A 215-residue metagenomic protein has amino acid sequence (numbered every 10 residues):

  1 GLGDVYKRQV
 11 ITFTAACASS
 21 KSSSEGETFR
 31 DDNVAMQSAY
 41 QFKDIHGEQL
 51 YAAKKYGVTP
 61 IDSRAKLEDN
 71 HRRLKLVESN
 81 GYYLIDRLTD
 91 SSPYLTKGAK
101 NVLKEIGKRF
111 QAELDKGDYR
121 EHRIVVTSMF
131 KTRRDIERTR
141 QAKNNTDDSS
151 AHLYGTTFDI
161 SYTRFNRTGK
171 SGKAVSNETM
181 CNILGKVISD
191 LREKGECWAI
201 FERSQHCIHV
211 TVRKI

Functional and structural regions predicted by a protein language model:
G1-Y6: Short, small-residue-biased leader/transition segments that mark boundaries at the very start of proteins
K7-T14: Bacterial N-terminal signal peptides
A18-L114, T211-K214: Extracytoplasmic cell-surface/polysaccharide-interacting catalytic and binding patches
S91-V102, K131, S149-H152, G172-T179: Extracytoplasmic/periplasmic, Sec-exported soluble proteins
L95-V102, I106, R120, D135 (+1 more regions): Stable alpha-helical elements in mature extracytoplasmic
G107, Q111, D118-Q141: Extended, low-complexity, intrinsically disordered C-terminal regulatory tails of eukaryotic serine/threonine kinases
Q141-D147: Alpha-helical scaffolding within the catalytic cores of extracellular/periplasmic polymer-degrading hydrolases
D147-I215: Catalytic cores and adjacent binding grooves of peptidoglycan-active enzymes
